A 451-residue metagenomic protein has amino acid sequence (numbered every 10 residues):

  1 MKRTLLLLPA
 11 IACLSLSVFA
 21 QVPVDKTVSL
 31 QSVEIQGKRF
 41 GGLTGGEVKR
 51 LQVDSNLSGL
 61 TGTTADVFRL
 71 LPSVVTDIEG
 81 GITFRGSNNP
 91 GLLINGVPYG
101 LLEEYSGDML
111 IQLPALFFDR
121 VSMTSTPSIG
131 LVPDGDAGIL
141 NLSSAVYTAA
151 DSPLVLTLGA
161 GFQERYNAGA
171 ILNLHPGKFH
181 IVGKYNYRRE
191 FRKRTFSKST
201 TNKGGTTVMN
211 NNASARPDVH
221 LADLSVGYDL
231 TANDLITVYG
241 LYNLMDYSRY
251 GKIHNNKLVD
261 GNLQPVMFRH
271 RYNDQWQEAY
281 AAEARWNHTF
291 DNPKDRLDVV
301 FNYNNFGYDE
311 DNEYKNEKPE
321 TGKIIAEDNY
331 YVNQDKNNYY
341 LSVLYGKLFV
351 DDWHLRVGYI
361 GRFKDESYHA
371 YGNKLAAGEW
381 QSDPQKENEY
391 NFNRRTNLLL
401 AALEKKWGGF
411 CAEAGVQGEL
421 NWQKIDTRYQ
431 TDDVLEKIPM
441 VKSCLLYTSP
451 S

Functional and structural regions predicted by a protein language model:
Q21-L57, D77-E79, S87-N89, S125: Short, acidic, small-residue-rich periplasmic hinge/interaction motif at the N-terminus of Gram-negative outer-membrane
T64-V67, S106-I111, S122-M123, P133-T157 (+1 more regions): N-terminal periplasmic accessory domains that precede and gate Gram-negative outer-membrane beta-barrel machines
A65-L101: Extracytoplasmic beta-strand/coil segments of soluble accessory domains associated with Gram-negative outer-membrane
P90, A150-L154, G177-I181, A232-I236 (+3 more regions): Outer-envelope beta-barrel architecture signal
L158-E164, P176, Y187-F191, Y242-D246 (+5 more regions): Transmembrane beta-strands of outer-membrane beta-barrel pores
G159, R192-T201, T207-L221, D246-L258 (+5 more regions): Extracellular/periplasm-exposed beta-strand and loop segments of Gram-negative cell-envelope proteins, dominated by
E164-F191, G205-G251, D274-N292: Transmembrane beta-barrel wall of Gram-negative outer-membrane proteins
Y447-S451: Conserved small/polar residues in nucleotide/adenosyl-binding loops
